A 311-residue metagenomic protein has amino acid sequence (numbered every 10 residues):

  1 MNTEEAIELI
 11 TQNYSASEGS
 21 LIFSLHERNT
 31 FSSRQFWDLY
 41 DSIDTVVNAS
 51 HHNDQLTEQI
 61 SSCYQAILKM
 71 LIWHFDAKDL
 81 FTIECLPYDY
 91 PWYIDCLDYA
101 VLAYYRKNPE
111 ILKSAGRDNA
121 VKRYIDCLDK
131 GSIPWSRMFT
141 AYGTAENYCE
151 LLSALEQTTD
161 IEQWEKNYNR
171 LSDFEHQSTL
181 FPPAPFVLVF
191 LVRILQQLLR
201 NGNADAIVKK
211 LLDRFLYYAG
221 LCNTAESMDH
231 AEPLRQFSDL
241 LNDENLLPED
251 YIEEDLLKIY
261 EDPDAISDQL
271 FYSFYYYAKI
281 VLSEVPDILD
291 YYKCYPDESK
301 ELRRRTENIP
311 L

Functional and structural regions predicted by a protein language model:
M1-D41, D54-C85, W135-L180, F186: N-terminal low-complexity, intrinsically disordered segments
H26, D41-H51, Q65-D76, D98 (+7 more regions): Alpha-helical repeat scaffolds in large eukaryotic proteins
L39-S42, Y93, A100, V187: Amphipathic alpha-helical interface surfaces
S42, R123-M228, E232: Alpha-helical solenoid scaffolds in large eukaryotic transport, assembly, and signaling factors
D44-D98, N203, F215-S227, E261-Y272 (+1 more regions): Amphipathic protein-protein interaction modules
I60, Q163-R170, V208-F215, L270 (+4 more regions): Conserved hydrophobic register position within alpha-solenoid helical repeats
A66-A120, R214-Y218, D268, E284-P310: Amphipathic alpha-helical binding modules
D118, K122-R123, G220-L311: Long, helix-rich interaction regions
